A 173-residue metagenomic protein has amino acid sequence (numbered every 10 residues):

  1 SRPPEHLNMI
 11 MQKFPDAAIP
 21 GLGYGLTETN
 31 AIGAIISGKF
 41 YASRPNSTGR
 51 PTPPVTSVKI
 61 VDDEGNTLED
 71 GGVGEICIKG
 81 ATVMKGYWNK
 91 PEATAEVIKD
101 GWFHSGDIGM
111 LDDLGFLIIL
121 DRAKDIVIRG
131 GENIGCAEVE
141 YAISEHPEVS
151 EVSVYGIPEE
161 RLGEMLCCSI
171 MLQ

Functional and structural regions predicted by a protein language model:
S1, I36, A42-N89, V97 (+1 more regions): Adenylate-forming AMP-binding core of the ANL superfamily, especially NRPS adenylation
S1-S43, P53, S57: Gly/Ser/Thr-rich phosphate-binding loop
L22, E69-D70, V154: General beta-strand structural signal in soluble alpha/beta enzymes
G25, G49, D107, G131: Active-site glycine-centered loops adjacent to acidic/histidine catalytic or metal-binding residues that shape
V55, D100, V149: Short coil/loop residues immediately preceding or within conserved phosphate-binding loops of NTP-utilizing enzyme
E75, G80, K85-G86, A93 (+1 more regions): AMP-binding/adenylate-forming catalytic core of the ANL superfamily
